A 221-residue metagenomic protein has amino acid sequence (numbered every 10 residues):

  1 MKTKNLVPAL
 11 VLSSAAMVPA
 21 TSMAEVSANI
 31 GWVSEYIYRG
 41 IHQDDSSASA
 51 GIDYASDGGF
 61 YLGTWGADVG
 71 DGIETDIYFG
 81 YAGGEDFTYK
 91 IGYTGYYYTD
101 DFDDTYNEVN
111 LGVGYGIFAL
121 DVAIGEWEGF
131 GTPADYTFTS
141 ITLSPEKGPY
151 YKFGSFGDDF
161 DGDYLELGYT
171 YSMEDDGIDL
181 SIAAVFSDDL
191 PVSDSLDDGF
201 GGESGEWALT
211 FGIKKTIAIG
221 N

Functional and structural regions predicted by a protein language model:
K2-A9, S13-S14, V18-N221: Outer-membrane beta-barrel proteins
